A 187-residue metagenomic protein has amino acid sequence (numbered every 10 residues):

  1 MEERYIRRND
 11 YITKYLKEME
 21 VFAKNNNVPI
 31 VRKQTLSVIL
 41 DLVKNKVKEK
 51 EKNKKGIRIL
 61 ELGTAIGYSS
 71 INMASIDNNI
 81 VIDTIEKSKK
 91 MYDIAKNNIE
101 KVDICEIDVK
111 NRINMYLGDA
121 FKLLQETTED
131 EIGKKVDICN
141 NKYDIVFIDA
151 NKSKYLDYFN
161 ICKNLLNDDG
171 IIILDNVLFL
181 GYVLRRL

Functional and structural regions predicted by a protein language model:
M1-I145, K152-I173, V177-L187: A short alpha-helical cap/connector motif
